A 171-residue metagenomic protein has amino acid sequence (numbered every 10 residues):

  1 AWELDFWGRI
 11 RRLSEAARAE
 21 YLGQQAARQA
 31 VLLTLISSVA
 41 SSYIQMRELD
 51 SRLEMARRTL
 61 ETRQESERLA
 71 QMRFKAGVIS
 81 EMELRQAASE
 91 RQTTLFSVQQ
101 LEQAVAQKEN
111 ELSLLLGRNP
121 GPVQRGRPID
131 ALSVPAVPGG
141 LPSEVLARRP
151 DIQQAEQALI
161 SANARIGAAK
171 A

Functional and structural regions predicted by a protein language model:
A1-E15, A26-L33, S37, S143-E144 (+2 more regions): A glycine-/polar-enriched beta->alpha junction
I10, A26-L141: Periplasmic alpha-helical coiled-coil/stalk elements that build and connect Gram-negative outer-membrane
A19-L22: Acidic, glycine-rich flexible loop segments
L101, P150-D151: Metallo-beta-lactamase
I160: Conserved catalytic cores of very large enzyme subunits
